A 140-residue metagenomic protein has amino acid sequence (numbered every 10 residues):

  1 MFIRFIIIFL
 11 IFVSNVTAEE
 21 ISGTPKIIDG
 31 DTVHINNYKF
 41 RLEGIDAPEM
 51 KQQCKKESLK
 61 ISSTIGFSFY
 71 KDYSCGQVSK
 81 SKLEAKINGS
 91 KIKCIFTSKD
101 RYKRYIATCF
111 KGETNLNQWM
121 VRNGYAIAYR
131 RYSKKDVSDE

Functional and structural regions predicted by a protein language model:
F2, S14-E140: Small beta-barrel nucleic-acid-binding modules, primarily SNase/OB-fold domains and secondarily Tudor-like barrels
F5-V13: Bacterial N-terminal signal peptides
